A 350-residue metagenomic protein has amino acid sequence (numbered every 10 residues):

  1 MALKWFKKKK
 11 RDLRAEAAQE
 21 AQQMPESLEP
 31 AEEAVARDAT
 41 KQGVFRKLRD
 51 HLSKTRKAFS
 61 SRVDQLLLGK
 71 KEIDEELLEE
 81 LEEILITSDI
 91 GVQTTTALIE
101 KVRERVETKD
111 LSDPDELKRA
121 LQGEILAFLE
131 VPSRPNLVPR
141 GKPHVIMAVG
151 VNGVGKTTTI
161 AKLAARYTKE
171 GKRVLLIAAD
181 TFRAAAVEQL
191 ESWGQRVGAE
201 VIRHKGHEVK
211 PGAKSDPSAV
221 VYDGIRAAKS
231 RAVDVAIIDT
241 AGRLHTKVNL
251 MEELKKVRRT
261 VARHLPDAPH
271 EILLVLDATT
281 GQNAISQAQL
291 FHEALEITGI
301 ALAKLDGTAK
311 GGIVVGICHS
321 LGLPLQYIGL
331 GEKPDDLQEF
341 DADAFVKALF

Functional and structural regions predicted by a protein language model:
M1-A127, R134, G141-K142, K169 (+1 more regions): Non-catalytic terminal/linker segments enriched in charged/polar, low-complexity residues
Q93-T96, G123-F350: P-loop/Walker A NTP-binding module and the surrounding RecA-like catalytic core of P-loop NTPases
